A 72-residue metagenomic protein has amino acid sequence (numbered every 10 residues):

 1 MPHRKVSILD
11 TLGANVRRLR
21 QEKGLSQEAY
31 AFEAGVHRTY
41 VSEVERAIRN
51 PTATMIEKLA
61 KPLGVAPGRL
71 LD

Functional and structural regions predicted by a protein language model:
M1-E22: A short, Lys/Arg-rich alpha-helix, primarily the initiator
V16, Q27, R38, A53-I56: Helix-turn-helix DNA-binding elements, focusing on the entry/boundary residues of the two helices that contact DNA
Q21, F32, K61: Alpha-helical residues within the helix-turn-helix
G24-E43: Short alpha-helical DNA-recognition segment
R46: Short, conserved catalytic or interaction motifs in soluble domains
T54-R69: DNA major-groove recognition helix of helix-turn-helix/homeodomain DNA-binding modules
